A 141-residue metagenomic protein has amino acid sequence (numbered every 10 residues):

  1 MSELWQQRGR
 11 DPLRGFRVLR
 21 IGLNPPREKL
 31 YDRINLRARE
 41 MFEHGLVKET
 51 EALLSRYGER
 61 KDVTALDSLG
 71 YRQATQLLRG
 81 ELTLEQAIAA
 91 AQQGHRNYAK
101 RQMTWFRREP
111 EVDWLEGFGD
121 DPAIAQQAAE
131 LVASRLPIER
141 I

Functional and structural regions predicted by a protein language model:
M1-I141: Phosphate/pyrophosphate-binding catalytic cores of soluble transferases and nucleic-acid-acting enzymes
